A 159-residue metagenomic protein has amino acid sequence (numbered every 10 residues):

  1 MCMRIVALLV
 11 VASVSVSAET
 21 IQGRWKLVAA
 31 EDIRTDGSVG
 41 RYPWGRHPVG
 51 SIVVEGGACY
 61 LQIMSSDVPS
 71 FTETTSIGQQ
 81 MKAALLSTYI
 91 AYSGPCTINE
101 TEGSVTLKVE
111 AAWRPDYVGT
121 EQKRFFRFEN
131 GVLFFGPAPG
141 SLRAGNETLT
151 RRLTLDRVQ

Functional and structural regions predicted by a protein language model:
C2-L8: Sec-dependent signal peptide recognition, specifically the positively charged N-region followed immediately by
L8-A18: Hydrophobic h-region of N-terminal signal peptides that target proteins for export in Gram-negative bacteria
V16-P95, N99-Q159: Lipid interaction determinants
